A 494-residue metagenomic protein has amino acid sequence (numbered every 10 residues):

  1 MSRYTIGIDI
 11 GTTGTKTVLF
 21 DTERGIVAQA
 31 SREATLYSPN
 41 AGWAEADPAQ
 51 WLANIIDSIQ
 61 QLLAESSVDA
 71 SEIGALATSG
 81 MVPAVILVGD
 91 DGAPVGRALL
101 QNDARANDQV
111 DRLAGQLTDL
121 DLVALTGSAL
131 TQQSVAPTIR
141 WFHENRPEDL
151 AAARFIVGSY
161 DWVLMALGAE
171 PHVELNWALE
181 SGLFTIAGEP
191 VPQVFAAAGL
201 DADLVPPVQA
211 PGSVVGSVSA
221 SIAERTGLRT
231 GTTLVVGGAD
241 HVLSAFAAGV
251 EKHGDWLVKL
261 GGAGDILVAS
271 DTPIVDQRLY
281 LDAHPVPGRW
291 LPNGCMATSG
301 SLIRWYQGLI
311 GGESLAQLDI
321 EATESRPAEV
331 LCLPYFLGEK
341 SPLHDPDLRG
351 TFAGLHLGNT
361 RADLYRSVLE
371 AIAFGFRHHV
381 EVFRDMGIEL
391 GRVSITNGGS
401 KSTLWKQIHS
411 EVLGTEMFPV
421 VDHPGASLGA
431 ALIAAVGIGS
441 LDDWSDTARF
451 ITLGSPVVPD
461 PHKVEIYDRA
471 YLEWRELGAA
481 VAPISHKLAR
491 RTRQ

Functional and structural regions predicted by a protein language model:
M1-S31, S38, G74-Q116, E148 (+4 more regions): Glycine/Thr-rich phosphate-binding loops that ligate phosphate moieties of nucleotide and other phosphorylated ligands
I10-T12, V123-A239, I303, P334-L337 (+2 more regions): Gly/Ser/Thr-rich active-site cleft segment
R24, A46, A75-G80, L99-N102 (+9 more regions): Active-site nucleophile and cofactor-binding loops and adjacent substrate-binding regions of central metabolic enzymes
A30-A70: N-terminal phosphate-binding loop and adjacent alpha-helix
L52-Q60, A136-I139, A239-V242, I303 (+2 more regions): Short, hydrophobic/amphipathic alpha-helical packing segments that form internal helix faces or helix-helix interfaces
I55-G74, N145-L150, P192-A202, E224-T226 (+1 more regions): Phosphate/pyrophosphate-binding loops at sites that engage ATP/ADP/AMP, CoA/4′-phosphopantetheine, polyphosphate
G115-T131, R225-R229, G254-L257, V436-F450: A polyampholytic, Gly/Pro-enriched intrinsically disordered region
L183-Q277, L281-W290, T298, R392 (+2 more regions): ATP-dependent carbohydrate kinase catalytic cores
